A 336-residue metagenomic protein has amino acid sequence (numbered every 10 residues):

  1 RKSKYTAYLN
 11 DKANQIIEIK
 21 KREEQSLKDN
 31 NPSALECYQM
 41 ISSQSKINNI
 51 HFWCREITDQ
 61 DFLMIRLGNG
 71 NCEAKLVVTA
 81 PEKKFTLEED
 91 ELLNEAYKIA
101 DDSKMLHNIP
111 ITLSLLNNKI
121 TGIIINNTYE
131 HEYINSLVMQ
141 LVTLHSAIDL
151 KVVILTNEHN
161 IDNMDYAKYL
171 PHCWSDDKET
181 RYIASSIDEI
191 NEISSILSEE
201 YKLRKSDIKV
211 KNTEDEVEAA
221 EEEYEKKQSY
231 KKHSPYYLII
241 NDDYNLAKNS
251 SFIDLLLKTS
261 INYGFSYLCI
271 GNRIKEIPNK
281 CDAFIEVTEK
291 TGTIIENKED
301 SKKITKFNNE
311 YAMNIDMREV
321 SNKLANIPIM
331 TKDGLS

Functional and structural regions predicted by a protein language model:
R1-S336: Accessory regions of macromolecular translocation/handling assemblies
